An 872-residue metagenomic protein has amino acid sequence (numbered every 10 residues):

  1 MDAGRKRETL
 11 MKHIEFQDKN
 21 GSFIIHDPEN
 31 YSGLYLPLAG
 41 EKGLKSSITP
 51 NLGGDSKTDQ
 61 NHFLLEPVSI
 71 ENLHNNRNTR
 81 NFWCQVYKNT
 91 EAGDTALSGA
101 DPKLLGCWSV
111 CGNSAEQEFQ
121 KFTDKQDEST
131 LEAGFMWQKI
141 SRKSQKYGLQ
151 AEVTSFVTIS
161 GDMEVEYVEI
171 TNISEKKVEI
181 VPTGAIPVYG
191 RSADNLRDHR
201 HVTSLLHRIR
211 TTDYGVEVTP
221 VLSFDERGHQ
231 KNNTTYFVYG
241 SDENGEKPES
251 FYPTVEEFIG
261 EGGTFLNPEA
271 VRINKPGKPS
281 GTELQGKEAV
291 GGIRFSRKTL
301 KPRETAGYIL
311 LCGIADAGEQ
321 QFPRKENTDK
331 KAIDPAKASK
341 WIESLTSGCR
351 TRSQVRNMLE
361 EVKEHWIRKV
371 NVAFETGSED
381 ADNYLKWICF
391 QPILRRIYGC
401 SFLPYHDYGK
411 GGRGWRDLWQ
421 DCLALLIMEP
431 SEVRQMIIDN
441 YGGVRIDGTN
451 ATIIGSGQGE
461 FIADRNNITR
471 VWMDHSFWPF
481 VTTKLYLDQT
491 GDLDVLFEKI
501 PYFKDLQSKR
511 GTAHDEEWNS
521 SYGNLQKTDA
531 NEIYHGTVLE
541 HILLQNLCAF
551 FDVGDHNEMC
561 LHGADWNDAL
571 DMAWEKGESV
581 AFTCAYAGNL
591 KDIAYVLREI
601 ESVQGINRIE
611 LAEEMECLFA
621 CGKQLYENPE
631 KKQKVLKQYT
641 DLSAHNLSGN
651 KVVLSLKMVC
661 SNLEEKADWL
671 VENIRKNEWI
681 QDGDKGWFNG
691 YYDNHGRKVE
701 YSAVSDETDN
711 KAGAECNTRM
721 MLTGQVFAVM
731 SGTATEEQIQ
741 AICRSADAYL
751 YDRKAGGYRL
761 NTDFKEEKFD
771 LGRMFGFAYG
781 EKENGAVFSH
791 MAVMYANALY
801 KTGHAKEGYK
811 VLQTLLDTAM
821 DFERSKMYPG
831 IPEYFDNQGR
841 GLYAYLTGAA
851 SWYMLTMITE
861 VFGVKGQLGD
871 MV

Functional and structural regions predicted by a protein language model:
M1-W419, P430-G443, R470-W478, T482-T490 (+10 more regions): Anionic coordination/interaction segments
Q85-V86, T90, R303, L418 (+8 more regions): Aromatic-rich carbohydrate-recognition surfaces in CAZymes
T123, R368-W387, Q435, N440-T449 (+6 more regions): Active-site acid/base region of carbohydrate-active enzymes
K177, I739-Q740: Short, conserved charged micro-motifs
A185, R200, A587-A734, R753-D763 (+2 more regions): Catalytic cores of carbohydrate-active enzymes
F295-G313, D492, G536-C584, N589 (+4 more regions): Extended amphipathic secondary-structure runs
P404-L418, A463-M473, A569-T583, E700-G732 (+4 more regions): Solvent-exposed loop and edge beta-strand segments that line ligand/cofactor-binding and catalytic clefts
G455-F461, W566, P832-F835: Short linear capping/connector segments at secondary-structure termini
